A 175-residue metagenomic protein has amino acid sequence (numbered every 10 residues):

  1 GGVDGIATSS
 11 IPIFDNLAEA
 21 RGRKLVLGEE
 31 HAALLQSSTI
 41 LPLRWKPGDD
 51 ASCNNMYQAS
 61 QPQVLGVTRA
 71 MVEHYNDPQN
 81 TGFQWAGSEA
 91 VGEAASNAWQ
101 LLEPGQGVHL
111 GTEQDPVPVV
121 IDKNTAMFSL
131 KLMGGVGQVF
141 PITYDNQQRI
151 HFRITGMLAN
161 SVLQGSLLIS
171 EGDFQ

Functional and structural regions predicted by a protein language model:
G1-S88: Juxtamembrane segments of multi-pass membrane proteins
E29-E30, D49-N54, L101, G105-G107 (+1 more regions): Intrinsically disordered, low-complexity boundary segments flanking structured domains
S60-T68, S88-D173: Hydrophobic secondary-structure segments that place a key small or acidic residue at a functional site
